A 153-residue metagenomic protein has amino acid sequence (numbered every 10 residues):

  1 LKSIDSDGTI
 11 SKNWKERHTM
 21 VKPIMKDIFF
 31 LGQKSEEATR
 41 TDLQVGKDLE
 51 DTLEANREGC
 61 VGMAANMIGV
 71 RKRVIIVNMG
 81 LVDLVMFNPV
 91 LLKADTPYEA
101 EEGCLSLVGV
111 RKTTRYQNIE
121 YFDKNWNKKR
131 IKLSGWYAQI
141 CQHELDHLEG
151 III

Functional and structural regions predicted by a protein language model:
L1-T19: Short, Lys/Arg-enriched N-terminal segments with co-localized hydrophobic residues within the first ~10-30 amino acids
W14-I153: Positively charged
